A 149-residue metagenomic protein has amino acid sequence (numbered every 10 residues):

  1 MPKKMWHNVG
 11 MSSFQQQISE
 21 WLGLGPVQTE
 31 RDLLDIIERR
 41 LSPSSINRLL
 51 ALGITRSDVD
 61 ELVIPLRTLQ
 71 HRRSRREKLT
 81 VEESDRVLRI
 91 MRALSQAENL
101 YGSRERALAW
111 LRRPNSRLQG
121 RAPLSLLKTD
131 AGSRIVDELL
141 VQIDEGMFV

Functional and structural regions predicted by a protein language model:
M1-V149: Non-transmembrane "mature" sequence context
